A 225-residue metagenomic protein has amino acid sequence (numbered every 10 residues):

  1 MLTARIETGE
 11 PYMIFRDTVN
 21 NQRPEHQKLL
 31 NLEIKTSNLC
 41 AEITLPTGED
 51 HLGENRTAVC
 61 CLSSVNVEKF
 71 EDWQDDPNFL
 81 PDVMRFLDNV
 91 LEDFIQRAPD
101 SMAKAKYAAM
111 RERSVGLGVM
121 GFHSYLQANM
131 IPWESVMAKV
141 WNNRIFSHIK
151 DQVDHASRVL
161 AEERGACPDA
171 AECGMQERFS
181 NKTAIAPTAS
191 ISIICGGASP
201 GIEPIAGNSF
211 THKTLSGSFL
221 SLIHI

Functional and structural regions predicted by a protein language model:
M1-I223: Long, C-terminal-biased catalytic regions of enzyme "large/alpha" subunits
